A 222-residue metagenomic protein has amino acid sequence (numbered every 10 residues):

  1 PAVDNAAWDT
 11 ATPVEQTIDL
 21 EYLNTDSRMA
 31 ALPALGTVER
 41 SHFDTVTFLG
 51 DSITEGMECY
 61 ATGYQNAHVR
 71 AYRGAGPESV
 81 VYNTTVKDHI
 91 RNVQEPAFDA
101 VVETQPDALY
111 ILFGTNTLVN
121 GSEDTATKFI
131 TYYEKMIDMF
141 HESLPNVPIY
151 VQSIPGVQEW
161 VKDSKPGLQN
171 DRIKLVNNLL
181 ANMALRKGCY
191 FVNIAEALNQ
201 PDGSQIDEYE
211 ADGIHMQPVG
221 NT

Functional and structural regions predicted by a protein language model:
P1-A2, V38-E39, E95-A100, N116-T117 (+2 more regions): Extracellular glycan-modifying ectodomains
P1-T47, T54, E58-C59: N-terminal secretory targeting modules
G36-K128: Conserved SGNH/GDSL esterase-like catalytic core that processes O-acyl groups on lipids and polysaccharides
G50-I53, A61, T115, S153-G156 (+2 more regions): A mature extracytoplasmic/lumenal domain signature
T104, M139-Y150, L179-V192: A structural motif corresponding to the C-terminal end of an alpha-helix and its immediate exit/capping segment
L112-N116, M139-K174: Active-site segments of SGNH/GDSL-like serine hydrolases that catalyze O-acetyl group transfer/hydrolysis on lipids
A126-M136, I173-K174: Charged helix-capping and loop-helix junction motifs
V157-T222: Catalytic His-Asp segment of secreted/periplasmic serine-dependent ester chemistry enzymes
